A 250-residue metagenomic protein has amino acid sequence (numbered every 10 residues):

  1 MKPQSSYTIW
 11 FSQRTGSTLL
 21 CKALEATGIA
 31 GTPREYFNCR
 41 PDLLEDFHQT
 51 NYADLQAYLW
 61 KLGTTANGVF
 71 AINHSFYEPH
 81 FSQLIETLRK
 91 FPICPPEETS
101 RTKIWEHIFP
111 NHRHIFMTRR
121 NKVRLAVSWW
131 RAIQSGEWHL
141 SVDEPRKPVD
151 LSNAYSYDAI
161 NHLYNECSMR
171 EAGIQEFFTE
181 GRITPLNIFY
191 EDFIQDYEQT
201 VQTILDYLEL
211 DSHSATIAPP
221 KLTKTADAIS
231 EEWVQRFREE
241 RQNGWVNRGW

Functional and structural regions predicted by a protein language model:
M1-F76, S214, K221-R236: PAPS-dependent sulfotransferase catalytic core
M1-T8, S141, R146-N187, D192-W250: PAPS-dependent sulfotransferases, especially Golgi type II membrane carbohydrate sulfotransferases
A26, R124, Q195: Active-site micro-motifs of SAM-dependent methyltransferase domains
G28-A30, F109-H112, I183: A generic structural motif
K61-T64, I104-H107, E176-G181: Short, conserved catalytic or adaptor-binding loops enriched in Gly and charged residues
A71, S75-Q175, E198-H213: PAPS-dependent sulfotransferase catalytic domain
